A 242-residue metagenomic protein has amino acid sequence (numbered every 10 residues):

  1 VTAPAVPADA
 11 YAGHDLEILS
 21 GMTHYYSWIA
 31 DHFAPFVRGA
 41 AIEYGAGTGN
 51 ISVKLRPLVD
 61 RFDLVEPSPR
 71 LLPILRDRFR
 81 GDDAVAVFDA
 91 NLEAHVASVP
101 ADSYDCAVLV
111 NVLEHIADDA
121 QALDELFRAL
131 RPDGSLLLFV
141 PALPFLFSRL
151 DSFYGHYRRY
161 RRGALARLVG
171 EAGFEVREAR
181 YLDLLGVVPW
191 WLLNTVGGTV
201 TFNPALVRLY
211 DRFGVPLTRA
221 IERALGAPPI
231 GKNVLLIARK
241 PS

Functional and structural regions predicted by a protein language model:
V1-D102, C106-V110, L123, A227-V234 (+1 more regions): Conserved N-terminal segment of class I S-adenosyl-L-methionine
A3-P4, S20, A97, G186-S242: A C-terminal cap/extension of S-adenosyl-L-methionine-dependent methyltransferases that defines the acceptor-substrate
S52, I116-A120, V140: A structural helix-start
N111-H115: A short His-aromatic
A120-S135: A short glycine-rich, Lys/Arg-flanked "PGG" loop and its adjoining helix->strand segment in the class I
L136-R158, R162-G170: Short, glycine-/aromatic-enriched active-site segment of Class I SAM-dependent methyltransferases
F174-L185: Conserved S-adenosyl-L-methionine
